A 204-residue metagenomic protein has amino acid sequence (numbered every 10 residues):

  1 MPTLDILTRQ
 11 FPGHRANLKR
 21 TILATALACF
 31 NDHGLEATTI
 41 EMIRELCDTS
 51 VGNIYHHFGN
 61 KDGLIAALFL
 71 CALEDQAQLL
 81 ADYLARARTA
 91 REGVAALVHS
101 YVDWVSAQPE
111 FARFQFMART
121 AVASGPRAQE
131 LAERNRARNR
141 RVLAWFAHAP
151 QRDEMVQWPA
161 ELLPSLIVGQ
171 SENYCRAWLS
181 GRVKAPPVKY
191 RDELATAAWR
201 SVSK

Functional and structural regions predicted by a protein language model:
M1-N17: N-terminal intrinsically disordered/low-complexity leader segments
L18-A26, I43, L68-A72, Q76 (+2 more regions): Generic hydrophobic, amphipathic alpha-helix propensity
L18-T21, C29-G63, A67: Helix-turn-helix
T25-C29, W104: Short amphipathic alpha-helical elements of helix-turn-helix/winged-helix folds
A67, A81-E110, L163-I167, R191: Hydrophobic alpha-helical connector segments
E74-A77, A81, G125-R152, E161-S165 (+1 more regions): Amphipathic alpha-helical packing segments from all-alpha helical-bundle domains
D82-Y83, H99-S106, F116-V122, A198-V202: Helix-loop "lid/cap" segments that line or gate small-molecule binding pockets
E110-M117, A128, P150-A197: Hydrophobic/aromatic-rich alpha-helical bundle segments in the mid-to-C-terminal region
